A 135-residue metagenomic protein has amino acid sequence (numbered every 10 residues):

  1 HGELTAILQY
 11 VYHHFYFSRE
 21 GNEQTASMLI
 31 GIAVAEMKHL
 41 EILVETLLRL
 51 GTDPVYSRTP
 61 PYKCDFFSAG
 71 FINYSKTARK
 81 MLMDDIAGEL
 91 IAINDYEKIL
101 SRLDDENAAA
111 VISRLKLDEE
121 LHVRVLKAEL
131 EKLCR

Functional and structural regions predicted by a protein language model:
H1-R135: Non-heme di-metal
